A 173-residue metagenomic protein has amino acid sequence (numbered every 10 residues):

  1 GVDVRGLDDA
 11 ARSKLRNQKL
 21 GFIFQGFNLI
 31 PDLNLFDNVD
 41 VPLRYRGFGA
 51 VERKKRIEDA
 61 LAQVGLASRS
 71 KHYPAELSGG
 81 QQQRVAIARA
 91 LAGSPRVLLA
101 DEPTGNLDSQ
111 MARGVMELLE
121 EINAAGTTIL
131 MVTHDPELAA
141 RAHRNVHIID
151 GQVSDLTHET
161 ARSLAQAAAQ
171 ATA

Functional and structural regions predicted by a protein language model:
G1-R141, H147-I148: ABC family nucleotide-binding domain
Q152-A173: Conserved beta-strand-loop-alpha-helix hinge in the C-terminal portion of ABC ATPase nucleotide-binding domains
